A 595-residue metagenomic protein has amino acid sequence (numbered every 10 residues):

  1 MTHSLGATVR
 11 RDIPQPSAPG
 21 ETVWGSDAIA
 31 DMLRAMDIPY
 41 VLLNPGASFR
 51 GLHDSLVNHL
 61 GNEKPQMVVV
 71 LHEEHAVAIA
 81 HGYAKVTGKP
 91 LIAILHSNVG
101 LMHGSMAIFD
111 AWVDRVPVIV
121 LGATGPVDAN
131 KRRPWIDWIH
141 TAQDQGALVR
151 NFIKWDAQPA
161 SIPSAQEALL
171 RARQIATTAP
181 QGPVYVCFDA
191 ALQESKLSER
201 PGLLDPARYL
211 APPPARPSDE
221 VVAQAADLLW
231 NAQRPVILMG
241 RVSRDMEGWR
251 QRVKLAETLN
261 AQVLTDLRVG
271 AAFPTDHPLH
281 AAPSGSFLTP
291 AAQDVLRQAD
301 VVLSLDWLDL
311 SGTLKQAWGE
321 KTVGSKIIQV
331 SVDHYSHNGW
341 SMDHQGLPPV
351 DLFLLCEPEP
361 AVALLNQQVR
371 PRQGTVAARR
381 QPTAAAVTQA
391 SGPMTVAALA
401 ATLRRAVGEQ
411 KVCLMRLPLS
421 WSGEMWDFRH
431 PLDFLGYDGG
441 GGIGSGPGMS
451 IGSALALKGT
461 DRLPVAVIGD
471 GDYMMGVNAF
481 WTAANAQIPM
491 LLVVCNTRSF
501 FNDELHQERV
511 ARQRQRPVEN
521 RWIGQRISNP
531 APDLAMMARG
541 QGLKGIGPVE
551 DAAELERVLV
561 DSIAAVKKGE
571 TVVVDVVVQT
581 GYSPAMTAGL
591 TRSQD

Functional and structural regions predicted by a protein language model:
T2-G20, P163, C187, G324-P418 (+3 more regions): Phosphate/pyrophosphate-binding active-site segments
T2-R372, E409, D461, P489-L492 (+1 more regions): N-terminal alpha/beta PP-like core and its mobile active-site loop of ThDP/TPP-dependent enzymes
S26-P39, N44-S48, L52-V57, A378-K458: Active-site diphosphate/adenylate-binding microenvironment
L60, A84, A176, A256 (+4 more regions): N-terminal cationic-hydrophobic initiation segments that often serve targeting/anchoring roles
K131-H140, Q298, V362, S422-D595: Thiamine diphosphate
L148, Q224, L228, A398 (+2 more regions): Amphipathic alpha-helical segments that form well-ordered structural scaffolds and often line/cohere around active
L192, V269, H334, L419 (+3 more regions): Short, glycine/acidic-enriched loop or turn micro-motifs at the edges of active sites
G240-D245, V387-T388, G469-G471: Conserved short loop/turn motifs at secondary-structure junctions
